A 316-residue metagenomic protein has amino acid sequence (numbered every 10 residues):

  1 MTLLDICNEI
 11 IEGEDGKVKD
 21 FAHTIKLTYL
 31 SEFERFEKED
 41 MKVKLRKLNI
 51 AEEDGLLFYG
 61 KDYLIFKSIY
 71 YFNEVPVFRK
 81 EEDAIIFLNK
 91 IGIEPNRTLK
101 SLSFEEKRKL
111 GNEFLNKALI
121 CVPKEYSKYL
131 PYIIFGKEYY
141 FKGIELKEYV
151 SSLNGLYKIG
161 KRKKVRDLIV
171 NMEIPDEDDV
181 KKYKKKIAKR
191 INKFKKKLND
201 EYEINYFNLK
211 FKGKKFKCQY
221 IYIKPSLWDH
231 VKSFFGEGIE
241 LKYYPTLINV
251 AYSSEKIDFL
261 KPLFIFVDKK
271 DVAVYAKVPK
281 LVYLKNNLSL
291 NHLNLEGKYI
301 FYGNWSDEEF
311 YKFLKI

Functional and structural regions predicted by a protein language model:
M1-F216, Y222, D229, F235-Y244 (+1 more regions): A structured phosphate/pyrophosphate-recognition subdomain
G13, K212-I316: Conserved catalytic core of nucleotide polymerization and phosphodiester-bond processing enzymes
